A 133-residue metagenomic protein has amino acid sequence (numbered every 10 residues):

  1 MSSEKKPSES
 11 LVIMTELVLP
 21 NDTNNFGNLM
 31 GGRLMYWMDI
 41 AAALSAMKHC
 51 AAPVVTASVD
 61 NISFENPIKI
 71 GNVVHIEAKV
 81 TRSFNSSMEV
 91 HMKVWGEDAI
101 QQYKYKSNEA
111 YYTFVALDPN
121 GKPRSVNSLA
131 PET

Functional and structural regions predicted by a protein language model:
S2-S58, V115-T133: Hot-dog-fold acyl-thioester-processing enzymes
S3-E4, S8-M14, K69-I70, T81-T133: HotDog/MaoC-like acyl-thioester-processing domains
V18-D22, V59-N66, G96-D98: Short, well-ordered turn and helix-capping elements at secondary-structure junctions
A51-P67, N72: Small beta-barrel nucleic-acid-binding modules, principally OB-folds
